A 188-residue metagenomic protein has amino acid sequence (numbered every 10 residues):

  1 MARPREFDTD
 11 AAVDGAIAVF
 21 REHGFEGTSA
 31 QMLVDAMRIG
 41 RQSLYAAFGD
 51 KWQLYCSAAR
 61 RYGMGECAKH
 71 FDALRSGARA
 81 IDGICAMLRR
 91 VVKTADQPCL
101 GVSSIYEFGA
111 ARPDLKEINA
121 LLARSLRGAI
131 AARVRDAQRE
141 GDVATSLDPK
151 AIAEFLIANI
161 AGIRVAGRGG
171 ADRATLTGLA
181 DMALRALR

Functional and structural regions predicted by a protein language model:
M1-F7, R139, S146: N-terminal intrinsically disordered/low-complexity leader segments
D8-I17, L33, A58-Y62, E66 (+1 more regions): Generic hydrophobic, amphipathic alpha-helix propensity
A11, V19-Q53, S57: Helix-turn-helix
S57, A68-Q97, P149-L156: Hydrophobic alpha-helical connector segments
C67, P113-R139, A151, G178: Amphipathic alpha-helical packing segments from all-alpha helical-bundle domains
G83, A95-E117: Amphipathic alpha-helical segments used for helix-helix packing
T94, D136, L156-R173, R185-R188: Amphipathic C-terminal alpha-helical segment
